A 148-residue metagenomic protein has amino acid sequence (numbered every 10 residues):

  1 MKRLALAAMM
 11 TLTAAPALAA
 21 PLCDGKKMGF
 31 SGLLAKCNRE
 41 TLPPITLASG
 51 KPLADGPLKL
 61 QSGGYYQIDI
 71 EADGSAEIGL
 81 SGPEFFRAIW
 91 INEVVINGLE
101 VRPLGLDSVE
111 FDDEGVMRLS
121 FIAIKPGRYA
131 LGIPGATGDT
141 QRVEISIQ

Functional and structural regions predicted by a protein language model:
M1-L4: Positively charged n-region of N-terminal signal peptides that target proteins for export
L6-M9: Sec-dependent N-terminal signal peptides
A14-P16: N-terminal signal peptide c-region/cleavage motif recognized by signal peptidases
A20-L34, L104-Q148: Extracellular/periplasmic metallocenter environments
F30-I68, D73: N-terminal edge beta-strand
T46-G50, Q61, E71, S81-P83 (+4 more regions): A structural detector for beta-sheet-dominated domains
P52, R102-L104: Short amphipathic beta-strand starts and helix->beta connectors
S62-R102: Contiguous segments within soluble domain cores/interaction surfaces
